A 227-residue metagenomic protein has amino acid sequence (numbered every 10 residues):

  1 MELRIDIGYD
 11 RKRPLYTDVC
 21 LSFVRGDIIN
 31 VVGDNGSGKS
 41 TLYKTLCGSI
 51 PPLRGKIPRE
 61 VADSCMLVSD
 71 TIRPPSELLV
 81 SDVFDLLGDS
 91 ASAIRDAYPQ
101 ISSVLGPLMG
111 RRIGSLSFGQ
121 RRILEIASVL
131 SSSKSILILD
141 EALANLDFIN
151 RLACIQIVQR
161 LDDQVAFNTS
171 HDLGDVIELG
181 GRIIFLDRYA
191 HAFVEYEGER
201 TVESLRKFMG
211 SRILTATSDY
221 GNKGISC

Functional and structural regions predicted by a protein language model:
N30, R122-V129: ABC ATPase nucleotide-binding domain "signature" region
V32-D34: The feature captures the beta-strand-to-loop junction immediately N-terminal to the Walker
C47: Helix-to-loop junction immediately C-terminal to a conserved catalytic motif
T71, S76-S92: Q-loop/switch helix immediately C-terminal to the Walker
R112-L116: Conserved ABC ATPase signature
E141-A142: Walker B catalytic motif
T169-H171: H-loop/switch region of ABC-family ATPase nucleotide-binding domains
A190-L214: Conserved beta-strand-loop-alpha-helix hinge in the C-terminal portion of ABC ATPase nucleotide-binding domains
